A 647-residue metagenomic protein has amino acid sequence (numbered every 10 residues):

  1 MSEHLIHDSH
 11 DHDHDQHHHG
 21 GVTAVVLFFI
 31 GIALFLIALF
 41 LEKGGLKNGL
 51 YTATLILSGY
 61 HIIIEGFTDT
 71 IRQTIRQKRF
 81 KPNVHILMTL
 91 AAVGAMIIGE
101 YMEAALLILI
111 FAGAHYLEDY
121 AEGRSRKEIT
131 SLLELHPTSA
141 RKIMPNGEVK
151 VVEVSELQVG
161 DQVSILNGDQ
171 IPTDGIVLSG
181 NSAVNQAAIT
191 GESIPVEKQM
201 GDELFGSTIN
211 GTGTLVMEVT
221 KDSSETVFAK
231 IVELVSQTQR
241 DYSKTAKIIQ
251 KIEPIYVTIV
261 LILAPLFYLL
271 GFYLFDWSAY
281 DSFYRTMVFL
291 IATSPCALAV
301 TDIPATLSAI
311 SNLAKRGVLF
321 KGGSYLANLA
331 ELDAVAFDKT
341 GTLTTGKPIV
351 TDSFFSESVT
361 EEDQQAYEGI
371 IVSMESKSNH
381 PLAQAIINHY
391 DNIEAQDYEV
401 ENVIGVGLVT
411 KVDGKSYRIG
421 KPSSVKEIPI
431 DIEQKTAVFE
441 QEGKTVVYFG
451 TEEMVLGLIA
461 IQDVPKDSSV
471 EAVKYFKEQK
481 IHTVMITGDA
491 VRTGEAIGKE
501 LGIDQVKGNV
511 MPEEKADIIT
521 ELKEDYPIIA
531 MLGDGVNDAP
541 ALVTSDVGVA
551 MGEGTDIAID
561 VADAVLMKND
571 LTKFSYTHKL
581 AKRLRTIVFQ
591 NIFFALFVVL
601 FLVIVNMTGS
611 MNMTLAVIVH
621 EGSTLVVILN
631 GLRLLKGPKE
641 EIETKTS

Functional and structural regions predicted by a protein language model:
S2-H14, H18-V22, L36-L41, E65-I71 (+4 more regions): Membrane-embedded alpha-helical bundles of multi-pass transporters
D15-P137, P348: Transmembrane helix-loop-helix hairpins at the membrane interface
G49-R72, R76, L106-D119, R124-S131 (+3 more regions): Hydrophobic alpha-helical transmembrane segments
S131-M217, K221-S223, S324-I371, K411: Conserved cytosolic catalytic loops of P-type ATPases
G213-R240, Q250, D556-L566: Extended, hydrophilic extramembrane loops/domains of integral membrane proteins
F355-E478, I503-K507: P-type ATPase nucleotide-binding
G414, G457-Q590: Conserved ATP-binding TGD loop and adjacent catalytic N/P-domain core of P-type ATPases
